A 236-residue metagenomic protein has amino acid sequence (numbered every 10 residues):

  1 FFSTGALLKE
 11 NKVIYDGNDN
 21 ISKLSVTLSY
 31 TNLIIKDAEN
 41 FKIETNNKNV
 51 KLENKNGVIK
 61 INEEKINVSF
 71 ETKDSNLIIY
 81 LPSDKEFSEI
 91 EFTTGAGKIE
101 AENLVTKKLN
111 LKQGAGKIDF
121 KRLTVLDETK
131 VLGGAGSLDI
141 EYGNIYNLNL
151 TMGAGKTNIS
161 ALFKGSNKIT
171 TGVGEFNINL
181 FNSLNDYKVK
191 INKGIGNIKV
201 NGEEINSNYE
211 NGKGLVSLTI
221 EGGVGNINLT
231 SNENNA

Functional and structural regions predicted by a protein language model:
F2-T93, K98-N110, I178-F181, S217-A236: Short linear S-[DN]-x-LW-Φ motif typified by the pepsin-like aspartic protease active-site region
N47, K65, A96, A115 (+3 more regions): Short, well-ordered turn and helix-capping elements at secondary-structure junctions
V58, E71, F120-L123, D127-L132 (+1 more regions): Short, surface-exposed interaction patches in beta-rich subdomains that mediate adhesion/assembly near membranes
Y80-P82, E102, K112, L132 (+2 more regions): Extended, folded domain segments that form the structural surfaces/walls around functional sites
E91-G134, L138-E141: Right-handed parallel beta-helix
